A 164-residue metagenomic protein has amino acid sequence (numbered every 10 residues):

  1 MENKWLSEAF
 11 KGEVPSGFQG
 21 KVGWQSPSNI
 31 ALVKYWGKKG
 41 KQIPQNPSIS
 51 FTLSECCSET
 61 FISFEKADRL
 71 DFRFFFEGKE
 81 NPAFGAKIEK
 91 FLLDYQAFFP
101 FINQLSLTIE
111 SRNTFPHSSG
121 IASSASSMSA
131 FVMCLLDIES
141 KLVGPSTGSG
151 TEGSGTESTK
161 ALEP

Functional and structural regions predicted by a protein language model:
M1-S119, M133-V143: ATP-binding N-lobe of GHMP and related small-molecule kinases
K87, S127, S158-L162: Short acidic-hydrophobic sequence patches enriched in Asp/Glu that either
L107-E110, G144, G155-P164: Beta-strand segments within the central parallel beta-sheet cores of soluble alpha/beta enzyme folds
I121-S123: Active-site nucleophile and cofactor-binding loops and adjacent substrate-binding regions of central metabolic enzymes
S126-C134: Short amphipathic alpha-helical face segments that pack within enzyme cores and frequently flank/anchor catalytic
S146, G150: Short Gly/Ser/Thr- and charged-rich N-terminal loops/segments that act as flexible capping/hinge elements
